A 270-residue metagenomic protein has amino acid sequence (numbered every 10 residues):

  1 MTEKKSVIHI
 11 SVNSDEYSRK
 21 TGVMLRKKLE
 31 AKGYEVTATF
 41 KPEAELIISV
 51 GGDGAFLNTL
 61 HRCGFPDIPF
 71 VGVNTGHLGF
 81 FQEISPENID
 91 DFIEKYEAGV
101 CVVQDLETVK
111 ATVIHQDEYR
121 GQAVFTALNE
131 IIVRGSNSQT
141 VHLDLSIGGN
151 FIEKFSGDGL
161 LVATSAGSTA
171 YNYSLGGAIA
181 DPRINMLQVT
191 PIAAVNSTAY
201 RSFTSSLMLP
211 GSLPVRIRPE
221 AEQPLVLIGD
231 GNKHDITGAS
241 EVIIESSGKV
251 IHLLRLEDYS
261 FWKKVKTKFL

Functional and structural regions predicted by a protein language model:
M1-T2, C63: Generic structural signal for beta-strand residues in well-ordered domains
T2-K41, G79-L160, T169-L270: Catalytic phosphate-donor-binding core of small-molecule kinases
E45-L46: Structural motif
S49-C63: Short, structured active-site "lid" loops
G52-A55, G76-L78, A166-S168: Short glycine-rich anion-binding loops that position phosphate/pyrophosphate groups of nucleotides and phosphorylated
D67-P69: Proline-centered loop/turn at the N-terminus of a beta-strand
V162-T164: Conserved mixed alpha/beta catalytic, RNA-binding, or beta-rich assembly cores of soluble enzyme, regulatory
